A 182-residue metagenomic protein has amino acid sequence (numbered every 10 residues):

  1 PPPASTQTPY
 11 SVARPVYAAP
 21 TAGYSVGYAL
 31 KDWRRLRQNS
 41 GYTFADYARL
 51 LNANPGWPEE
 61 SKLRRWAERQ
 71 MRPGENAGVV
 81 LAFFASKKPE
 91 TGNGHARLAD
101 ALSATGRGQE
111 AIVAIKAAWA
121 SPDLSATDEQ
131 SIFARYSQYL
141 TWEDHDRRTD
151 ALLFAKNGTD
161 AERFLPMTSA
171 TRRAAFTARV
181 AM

Functional and structural regions predicted by a protein language model:
P1-M182: Alpha-helical solenoid repeat scaffolds
